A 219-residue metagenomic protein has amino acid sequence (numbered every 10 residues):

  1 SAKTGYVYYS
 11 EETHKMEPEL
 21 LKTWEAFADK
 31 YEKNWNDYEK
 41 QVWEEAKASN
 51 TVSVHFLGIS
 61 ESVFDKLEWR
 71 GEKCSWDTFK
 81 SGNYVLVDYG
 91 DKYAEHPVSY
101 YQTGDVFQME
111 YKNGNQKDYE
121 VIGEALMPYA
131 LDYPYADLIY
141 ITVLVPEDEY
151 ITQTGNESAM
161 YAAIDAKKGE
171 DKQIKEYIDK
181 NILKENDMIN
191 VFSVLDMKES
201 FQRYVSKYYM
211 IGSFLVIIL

Functional and structural regions predicted by a protein language model:
S1-V205, G212: Basic-flanked hydrophobic alpha-helices used for secretion and membrane insertion
Y209-L219: Alpha-helical transmembrane segments of integral membrane proteins
